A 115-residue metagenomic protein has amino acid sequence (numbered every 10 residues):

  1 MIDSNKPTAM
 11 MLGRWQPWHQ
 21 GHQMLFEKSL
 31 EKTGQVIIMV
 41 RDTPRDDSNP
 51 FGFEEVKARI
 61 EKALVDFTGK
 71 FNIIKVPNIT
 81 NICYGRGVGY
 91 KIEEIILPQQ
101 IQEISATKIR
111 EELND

Functional and structural regions predicted by a protein language model:
M1-D115: Nucleotidyltransferase catalytic core that binds NTPs
